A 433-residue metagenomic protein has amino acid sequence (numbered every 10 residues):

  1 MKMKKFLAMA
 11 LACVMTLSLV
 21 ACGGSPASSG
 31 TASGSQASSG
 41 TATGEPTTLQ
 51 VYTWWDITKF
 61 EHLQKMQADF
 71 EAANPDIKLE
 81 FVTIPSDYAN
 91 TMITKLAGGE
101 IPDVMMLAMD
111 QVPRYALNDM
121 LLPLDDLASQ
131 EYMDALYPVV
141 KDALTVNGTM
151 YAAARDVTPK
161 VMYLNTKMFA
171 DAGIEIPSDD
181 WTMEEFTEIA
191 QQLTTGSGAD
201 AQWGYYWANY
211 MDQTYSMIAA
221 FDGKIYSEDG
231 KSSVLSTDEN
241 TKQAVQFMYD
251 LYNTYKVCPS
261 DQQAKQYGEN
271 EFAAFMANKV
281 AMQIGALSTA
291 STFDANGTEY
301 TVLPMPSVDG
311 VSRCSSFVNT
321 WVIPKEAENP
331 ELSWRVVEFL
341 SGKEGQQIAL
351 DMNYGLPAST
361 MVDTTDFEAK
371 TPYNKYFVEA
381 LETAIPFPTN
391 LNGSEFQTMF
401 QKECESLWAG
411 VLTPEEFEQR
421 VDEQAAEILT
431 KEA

Functional and structural regions predicted by a protein language model:
A68, A72-A73, K78, A172 (+6 more regions): Extracytoplasmic/periplasmic substrate-recognition and gating elements
D69-L136, T145, D171-G173, A273-M276 (+4 more regions): Extracytoplasmic "Venus flytrap"/periplasmic binding protein-like
T94-K95, P102-D103, Y132-M168, A201-W207 (+3 more regions): A structural signal for short loop-to-beta-strand junctions that line the ligand-binding cleft of periplasmic/secreted
M109-V161, E184, T301-L303, T365-K375 (+1 more regions): Hinge/lid segment of periplasmic solute-binding proteins
P123-L136, S178-D179, G196-G198, W203-G204 (+5 more regions): Short, solvent-exposed loop/beta-turn-alpha elements that line the ligand-binding surface or hinge of extracytoplasmic
A143, Y300, L350-S406, T430-E432: Long, aromatic- and glycine/proline-rich binding clefts that accommodate carbohydrate-like moieties
Y151-R155, K160, A170, E185-V234 (+3 more regions): Extracytoplasmic/periplasmic solute-binding protein
A190-Q191, S232-Q262: Glycine-centered hinge/linker elements that transmit conformational signals in sensory and ligand-binding systems
